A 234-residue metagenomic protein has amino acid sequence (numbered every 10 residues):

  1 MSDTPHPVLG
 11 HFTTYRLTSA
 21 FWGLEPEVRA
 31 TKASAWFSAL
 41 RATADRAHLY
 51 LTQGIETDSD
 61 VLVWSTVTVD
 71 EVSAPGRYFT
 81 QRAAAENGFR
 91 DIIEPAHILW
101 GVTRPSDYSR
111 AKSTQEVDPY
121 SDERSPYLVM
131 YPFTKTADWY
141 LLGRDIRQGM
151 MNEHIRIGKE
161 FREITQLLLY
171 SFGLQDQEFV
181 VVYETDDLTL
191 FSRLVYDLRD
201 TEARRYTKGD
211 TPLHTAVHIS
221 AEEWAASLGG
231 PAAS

Functional and structural regions predicted by a protein language model:
M1-A44, D58-S59, V67-R77, D91-E160 (+3 more regions): Short S/T/G/P-rich N-terminal loop/turn motif that feeds into the first structured element of a domain
D45-L51, E163-Y170: A short linear hydrophobic-aromatic micro-motif
L51-D58, Y170-Q175: A short beta-turn/loop motif at secondary-structure boundaries
A83-I92, L198-T207: A common structural junction motif
T165-R199, R204: Extended, basic/helix-rich recognition subdomains
L169-S171, D210-H214: Core alpha/beta catalytic barrel or barrel-like domain that forms the active/cofactor pocket in diverse metabolic
T207-P212, I219: Non-catalytic, interaction-prone regions of core transcription and DNA-replication machinery
